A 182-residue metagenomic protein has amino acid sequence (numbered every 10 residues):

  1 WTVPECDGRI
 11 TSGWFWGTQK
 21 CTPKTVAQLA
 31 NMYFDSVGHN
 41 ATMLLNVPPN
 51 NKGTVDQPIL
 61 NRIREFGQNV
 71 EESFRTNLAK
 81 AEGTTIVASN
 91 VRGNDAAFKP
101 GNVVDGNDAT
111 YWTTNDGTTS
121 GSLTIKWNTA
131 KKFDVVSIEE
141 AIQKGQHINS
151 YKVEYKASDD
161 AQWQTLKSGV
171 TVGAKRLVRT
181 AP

Functional and structural regions predicted by a protein language model:
W1-V104, S137-E139, Q146, K167-A174: Mature catalytic domains of secreted/periplasmic carbohydrate-active enzymes
P58-N61, E65, N69-N77, D105-P182: Aromatic, loop-rich ligand-recognition surfaces of beta-strand-rich domains
